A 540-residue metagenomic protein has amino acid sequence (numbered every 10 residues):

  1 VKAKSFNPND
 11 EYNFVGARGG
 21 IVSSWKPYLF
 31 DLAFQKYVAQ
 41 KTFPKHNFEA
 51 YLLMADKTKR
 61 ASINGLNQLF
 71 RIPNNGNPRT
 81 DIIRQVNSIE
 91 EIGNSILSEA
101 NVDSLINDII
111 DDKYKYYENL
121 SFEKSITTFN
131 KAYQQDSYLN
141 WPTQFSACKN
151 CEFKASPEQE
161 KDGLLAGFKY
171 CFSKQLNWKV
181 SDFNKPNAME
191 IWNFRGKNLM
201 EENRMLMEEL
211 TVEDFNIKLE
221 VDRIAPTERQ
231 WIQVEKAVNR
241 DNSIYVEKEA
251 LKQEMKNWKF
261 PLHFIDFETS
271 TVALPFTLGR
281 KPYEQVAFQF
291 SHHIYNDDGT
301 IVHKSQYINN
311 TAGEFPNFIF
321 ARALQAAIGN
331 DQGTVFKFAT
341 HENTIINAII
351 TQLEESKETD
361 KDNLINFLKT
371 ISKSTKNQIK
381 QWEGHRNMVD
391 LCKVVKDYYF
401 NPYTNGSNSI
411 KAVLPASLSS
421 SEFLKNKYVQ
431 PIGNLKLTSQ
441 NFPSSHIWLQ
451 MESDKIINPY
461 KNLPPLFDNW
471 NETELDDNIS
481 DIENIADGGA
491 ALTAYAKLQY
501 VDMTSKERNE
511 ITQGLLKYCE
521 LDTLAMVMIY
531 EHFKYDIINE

Functional and structural regions predicted by a protein language model:
V1-E540: DEDD superfamily 3′-5′ metal-dependent exonuclease/proofreading module
